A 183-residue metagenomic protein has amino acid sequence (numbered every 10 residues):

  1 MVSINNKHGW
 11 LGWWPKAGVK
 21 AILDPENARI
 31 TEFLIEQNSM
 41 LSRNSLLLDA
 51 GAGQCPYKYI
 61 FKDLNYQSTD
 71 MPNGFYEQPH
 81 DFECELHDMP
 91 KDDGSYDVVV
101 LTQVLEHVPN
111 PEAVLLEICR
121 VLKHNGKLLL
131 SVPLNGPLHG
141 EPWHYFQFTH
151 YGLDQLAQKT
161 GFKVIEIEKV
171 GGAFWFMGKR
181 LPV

Functional and structural regions predicted by a protein language model:
M1-M40: Class I SAM-dependent methyltransferase Rossmann-like catalytic core, especially the SAM/SAH-binding loop
I35-H139, T149-D154: Conserved SAM-binding loop
Y66, V164-I165: Hydrophobic anchor at the start of a short beta-strand that flanks the dinucleotide cofactor-binding loop
E112-L115, Y145-Q147, F174-G178: A general structural signal for short secondary-structure boundary/capping elements
P142: Active-site-proximal loop->helix
Y145-T160, I167: Short alpha-helix
E166-V183: Conserved catalytic loop of SAM-dependent methyltransferase domains
